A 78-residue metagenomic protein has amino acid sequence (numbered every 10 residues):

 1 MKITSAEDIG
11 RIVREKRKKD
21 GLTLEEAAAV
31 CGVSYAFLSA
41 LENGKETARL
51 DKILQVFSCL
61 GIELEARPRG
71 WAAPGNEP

Functional and structural regions predicted by a protein language model:
M1-K18: A short, Lys/Arg-rich alpha-helix, primarily the initiator
R11, G21-L22, A48: Residue-level signal for the short linker/turn that defines the boundary of a DNA-recognition helix
E15, K19, C59-I62: Conserved amphipathic alpha-helical interaction elements at protein-protein interfaces in regulatory, energy-coupling
L22-F37: Short alpha-helical DNA-recognition segment
T47, S58, E65-P78: Short, charged recognition helix plus adjacent turn of helix-turn-helix-like nucleic-acid-binding domains
I53-F57: Hydrophobic micro-packing sites on short alpha-helices
